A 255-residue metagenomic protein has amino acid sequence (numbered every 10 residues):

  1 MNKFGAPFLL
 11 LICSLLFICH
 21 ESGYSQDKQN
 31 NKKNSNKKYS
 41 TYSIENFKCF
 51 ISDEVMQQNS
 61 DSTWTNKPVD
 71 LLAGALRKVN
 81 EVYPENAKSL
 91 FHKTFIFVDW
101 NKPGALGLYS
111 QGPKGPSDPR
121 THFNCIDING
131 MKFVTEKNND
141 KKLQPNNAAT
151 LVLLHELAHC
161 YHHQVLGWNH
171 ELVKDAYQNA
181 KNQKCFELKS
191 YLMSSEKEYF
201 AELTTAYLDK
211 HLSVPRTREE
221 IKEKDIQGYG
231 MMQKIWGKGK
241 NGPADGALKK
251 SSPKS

Functional and structural regions predicted by a protein language model:
L9-I18: Bacterial N-terminal signal peptides
T41-N66, I126: Acidic/histidine-rich, surface-exposed loop or edge segments in extracytoplasmic proteins
K67-F133: Auxiliary, metal-adjacent structural segments of Zn-dependent hydrolase domains
G130-L153: Short pre-active-site segment immediately N-terminal to the catalytic Zn-binding motif
N147, L151, H163-F186: Post-HEXXH active-site segment of zinc metalloproteases
L151-Q164, A201: Active-site recognition of the HExxH zinc-binding catalytic motif
A176-S255: Metalloprotease/metallohydrolase-associated module, dominated by Zn2+-dependent proteases
